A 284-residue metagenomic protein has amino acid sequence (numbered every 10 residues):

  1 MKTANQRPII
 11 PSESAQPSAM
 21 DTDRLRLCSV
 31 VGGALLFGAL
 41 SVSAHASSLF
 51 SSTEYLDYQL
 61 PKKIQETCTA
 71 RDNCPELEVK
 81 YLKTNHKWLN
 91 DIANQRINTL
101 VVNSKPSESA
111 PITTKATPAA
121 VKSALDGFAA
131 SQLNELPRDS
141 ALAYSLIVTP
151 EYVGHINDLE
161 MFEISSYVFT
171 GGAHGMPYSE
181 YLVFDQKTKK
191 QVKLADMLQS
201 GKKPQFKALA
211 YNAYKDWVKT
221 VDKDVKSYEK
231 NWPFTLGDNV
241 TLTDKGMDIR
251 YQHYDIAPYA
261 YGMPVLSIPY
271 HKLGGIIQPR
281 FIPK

Functional and structural regions predicted by a protein language model:
A4-G32: Bacterial N-terminal signal peptides that target proteins for export
S29-S41: Bacterial N-terminal signal peptides
A44-K284: Compositionally biased intrinsically disordered regions enriched in Thr/Gly
